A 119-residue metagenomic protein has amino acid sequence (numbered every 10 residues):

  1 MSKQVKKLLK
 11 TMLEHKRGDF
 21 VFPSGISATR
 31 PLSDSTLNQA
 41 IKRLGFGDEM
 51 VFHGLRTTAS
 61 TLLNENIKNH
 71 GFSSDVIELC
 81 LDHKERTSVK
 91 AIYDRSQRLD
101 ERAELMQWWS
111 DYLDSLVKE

Functional and structural regions predicted by a protein language model:
S2, F46, L62, F72 (+1 more regions): Tryptophan-centered motif/residue detector
S2-E49, A59, K84: Active-site/catalytic core of tyrosine-dependent DNA strand-transfer enzymes
V5, S33, L37, F52 (+3 more regions): Hydrophobic (often cysteine-bearing) scaffold residues that line and stabilize catalytic clefts of nucleotide/cofactor
K6, C80-V117: Catalytic-site neighborhood detector that most strongly recognizes the C-terminal catalytic loop/helix of tyrosine
K10, N38-I41, T61-N64, E78-L81 (+3 more regions): Generic hydrophobic alpha-helical scaffold/packing signal
T11-H15, N64-N69, D82-R86, D111 (+1 more regions): Short, well-ordered loop/turn and helix-capping segments at boundaries between secondary-structure elements and domains
P23-T29, F46-G54, N66-I67, D94-D100: Short, contiguous acidic/charged loop-to-helix segments that flank catalytic cores in large enzymes
G54-K84: C-terminal catalytic core of tyrosine-transesterase DNA break-rejoin enzymes
